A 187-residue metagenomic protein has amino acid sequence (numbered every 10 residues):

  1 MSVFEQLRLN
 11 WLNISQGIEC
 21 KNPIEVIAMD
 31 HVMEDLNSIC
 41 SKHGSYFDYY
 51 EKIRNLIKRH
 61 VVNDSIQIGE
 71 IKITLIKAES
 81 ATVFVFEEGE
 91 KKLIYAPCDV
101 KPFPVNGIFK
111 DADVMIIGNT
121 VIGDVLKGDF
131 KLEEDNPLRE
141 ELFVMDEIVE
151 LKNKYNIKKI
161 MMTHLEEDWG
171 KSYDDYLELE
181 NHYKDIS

Functional and structural regions predicted by a protein language model:
M1, H31, A78-E79, Y95-V100 (+2 more regions): Active-site metal-binding loops of divalent metal-dependent hydrolases
M1-E19: Di-metal (Zn2+ and/or Mg2+/Mn2+) metal-binding site signature of metallo-dependent hydrolases with the MBL/beta-CASP
V3-L9, L36-I39, V105: Hydrophobic packing residues within well-ordered alpha-helices of enzyme cores
I18-K21, G89-K91, N156-M161: Short, surface-exposed connector motifs at secondary-structure boundaries
C20-P23, H31-K58: Active-site neighborhood of divalent metal-dependent phosphoester bond hydrolases
N22-V32, I116, M161-M162: Short internal beta-strands
K58-K110: Core dinuclear metal-dependent hydrolase active-site scaffold
P102-S187: Cap/insert and terminal regions of metallo-dependent hydrolase folds
